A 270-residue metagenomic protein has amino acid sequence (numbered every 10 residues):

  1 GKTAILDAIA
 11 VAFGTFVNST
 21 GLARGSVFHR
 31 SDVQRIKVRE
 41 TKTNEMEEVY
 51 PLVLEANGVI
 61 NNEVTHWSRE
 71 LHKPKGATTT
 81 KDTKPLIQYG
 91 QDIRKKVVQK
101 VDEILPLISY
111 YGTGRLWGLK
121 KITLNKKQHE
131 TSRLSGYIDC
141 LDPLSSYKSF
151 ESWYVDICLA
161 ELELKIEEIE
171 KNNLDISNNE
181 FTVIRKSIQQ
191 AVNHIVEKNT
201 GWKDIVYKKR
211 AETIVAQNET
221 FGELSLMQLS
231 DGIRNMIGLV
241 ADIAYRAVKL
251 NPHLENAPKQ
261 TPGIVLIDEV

Functional and structural regions predicted by a protein language model:
G1-E151: P-loop NTPase switch/coupling surface
T3, I264-V265: Hydrophobic "anchor" residues on beta-strands that sit immediately upstream of conserved functional sites
G136-Q260, I264: Extended helical coiled-coil dimerization/tether regions that scaffold and oligomerize large DNA-maintenance assemblies
D268-V270: Walker B catalytic acidic pair
